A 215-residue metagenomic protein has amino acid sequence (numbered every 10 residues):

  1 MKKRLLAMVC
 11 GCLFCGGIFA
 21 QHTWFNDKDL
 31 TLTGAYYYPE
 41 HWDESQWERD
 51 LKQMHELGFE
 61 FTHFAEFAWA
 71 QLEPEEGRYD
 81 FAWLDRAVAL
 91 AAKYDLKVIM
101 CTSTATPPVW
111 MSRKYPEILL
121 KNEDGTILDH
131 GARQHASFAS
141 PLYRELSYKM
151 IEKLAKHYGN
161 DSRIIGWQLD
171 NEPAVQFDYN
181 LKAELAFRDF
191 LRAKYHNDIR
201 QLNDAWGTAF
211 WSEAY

Functional and structural regions predicted by a protein language model:
M1-Q21: Bacterial Sec-dependent N-terminal signal peptides
H22-Q46, K52-F61: An acidic-aromatic substrate-binding cleft motif
K28-T33, G58-E60, A92-V98, N160-I165: Short, well-ordered coil/turn segments that N-cap beta-strands
L32-D43, A65-L84, L128-Y148, E172-F177: The substrate-binding groove and active-site-proximal loops of carbohydrate-active enzymes, especially glycoside
Y36, H63, C101-T102, G166-Q168: Short beta-strand segments
E48-L128, E152-A155: Aromatic-lined substrate-binding rim segments of carbohydrate-active enzymes
L128-Y215: Polysaccharide-binding and catalytic clefts of secreted carbohydrate-active enzymes
